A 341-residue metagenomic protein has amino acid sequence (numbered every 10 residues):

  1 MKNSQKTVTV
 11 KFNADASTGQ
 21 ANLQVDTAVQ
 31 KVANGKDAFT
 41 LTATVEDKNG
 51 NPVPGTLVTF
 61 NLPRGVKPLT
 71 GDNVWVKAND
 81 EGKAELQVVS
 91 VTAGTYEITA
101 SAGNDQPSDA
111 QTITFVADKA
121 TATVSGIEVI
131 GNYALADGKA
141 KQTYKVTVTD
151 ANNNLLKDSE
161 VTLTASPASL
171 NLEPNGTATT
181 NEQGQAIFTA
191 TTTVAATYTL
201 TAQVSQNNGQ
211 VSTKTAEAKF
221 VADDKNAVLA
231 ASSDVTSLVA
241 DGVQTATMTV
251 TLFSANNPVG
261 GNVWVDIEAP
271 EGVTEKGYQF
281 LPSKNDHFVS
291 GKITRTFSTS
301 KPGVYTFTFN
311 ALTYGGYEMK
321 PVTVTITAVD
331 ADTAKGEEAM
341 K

Functional and structural regions predicted by a protein language model:
M1-K341: The feature marks long extracellular or luminal low-complexity segments
